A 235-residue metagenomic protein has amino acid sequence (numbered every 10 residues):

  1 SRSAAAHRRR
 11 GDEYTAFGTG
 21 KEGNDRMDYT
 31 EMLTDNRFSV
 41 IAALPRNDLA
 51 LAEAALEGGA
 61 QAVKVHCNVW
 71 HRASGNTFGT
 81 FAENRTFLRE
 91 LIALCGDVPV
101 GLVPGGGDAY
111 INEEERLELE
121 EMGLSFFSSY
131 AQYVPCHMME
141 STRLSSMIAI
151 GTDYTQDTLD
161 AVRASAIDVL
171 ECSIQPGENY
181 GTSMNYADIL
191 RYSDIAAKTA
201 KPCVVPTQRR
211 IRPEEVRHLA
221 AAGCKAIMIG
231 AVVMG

Functional and structural regions predicted by a protein language model:
D25-V98: Conserved N-terminal beta1-alpha1 strand-loop-helix module at the mouth
A43, G101-D108, M122-P135, S145-Y154 (+2 more regions): Catalytic beta/alpha-barrel core
L51-A52, Y110-L119, Y154-A164, R209-K225: Catalytic cores of alpha/beta
G59-A62, E120-F126, E140-M147, A164-L170 (+2 more regions): Glycine-enriched alpha-helix->loop->beta-strand junction motifs that scaffold or abut catalytic
V63-R72, G123-C136, L170-N179, A222-G235: Glycine-rich phosphate-binding active-site loops on the catalytic face of alpha/beta enzymes
A73-F78, A161-S193: Glycine/Thr-rich beta-alpha phosphate-binding loop at enzyme active sites
G75-P104, M138-T152, Y186-T207: Alpha-helix-loop-beta-strand connector modules within alpha/beta enzyme cores
G107-Y110, P176, L190-G235: C-terminal alpha-helical cap/extension of soluble enzyme domains
